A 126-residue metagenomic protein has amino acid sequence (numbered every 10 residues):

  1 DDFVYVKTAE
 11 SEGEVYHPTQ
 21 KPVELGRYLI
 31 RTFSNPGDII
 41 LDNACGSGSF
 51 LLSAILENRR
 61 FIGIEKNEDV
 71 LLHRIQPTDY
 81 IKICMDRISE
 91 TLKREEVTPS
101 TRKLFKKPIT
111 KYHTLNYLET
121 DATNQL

Functional and structural regions predicted by a protein language model:
D1-L126: Class I S-adenosyl-L-methionine
